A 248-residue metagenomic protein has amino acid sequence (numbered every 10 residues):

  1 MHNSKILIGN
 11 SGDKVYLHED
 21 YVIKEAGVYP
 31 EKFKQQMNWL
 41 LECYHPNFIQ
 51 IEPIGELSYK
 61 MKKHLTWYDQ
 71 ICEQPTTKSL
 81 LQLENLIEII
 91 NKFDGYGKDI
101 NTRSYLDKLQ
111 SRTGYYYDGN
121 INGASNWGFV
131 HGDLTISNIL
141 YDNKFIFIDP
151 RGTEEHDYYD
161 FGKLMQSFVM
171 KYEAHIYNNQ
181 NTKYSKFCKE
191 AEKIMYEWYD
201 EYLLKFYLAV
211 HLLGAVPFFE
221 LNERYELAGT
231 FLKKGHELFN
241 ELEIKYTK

Functional and structural regions predicted by a protein language model:
H2-N38, D69-E73: ATP-binding glycine-rich loop module of kinase domains
I6-L7, G128, Y184-C188, L204: The feature marks helicase ATPase cores and/or their adjacent C-terminal helical subdomains in SF1/SF2/AAA+ helicases
V22, S58-K60: Conserved hydrophobic/aromatic residues on the N-lobe beta-strands of protein kinase domains
L40-F48, H64-S137, Y141: Conserved kinase catalytic-core helix
I49-S58: Short beta-strand micro-motifs within the conserved protein kinase catalytic domain, predominantly in the N-lobe
I148-T153: Activation of the activation-loop gatekeeper triad in protein kinase-fold domains
Y158-E197, V210-R224: Active-site activation/catalytic loop segments of kinase-like enzymes and analogous catalytic loops in related
Y202-K205, H211-K248: ATP/Mg2+ or Mg2+-diphosphate-binding catalytic cores that bind nucleotide phosphates or diphosphates via glycine-rich
